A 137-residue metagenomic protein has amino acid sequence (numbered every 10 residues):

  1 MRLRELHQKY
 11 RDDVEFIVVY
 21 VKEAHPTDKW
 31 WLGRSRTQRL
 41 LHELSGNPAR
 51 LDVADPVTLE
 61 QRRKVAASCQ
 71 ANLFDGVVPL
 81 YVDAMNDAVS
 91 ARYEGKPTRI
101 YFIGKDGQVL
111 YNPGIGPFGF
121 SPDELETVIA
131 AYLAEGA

Functional and structural regions predicted by a protein language model:
M1-L73: Structural microenvironment flanking redox-active thiols in thiol-disulfide oxidoreductases
R11-E15, F74-V78, P97-T98, K105: Loop/turn elements at helix/coil->beta-strand transitions in domains of secreted/extracellular proteins
V19, Y81-A84: Conserved beta-strand termini and adjacent loop/short-helix elements that scaffold enzyme active sites in alpha/beta
A54, V77, P113: Conserved short-loop catalytic and cofactor-binding motifs
T58, V78-P79: Short, flexible loop segments at the rims of nucleotide/cofactor-binding pockets, characterized by
D83-A137: Thiol-/selenol-based redox modules, centered on thioredoxin-like and closely related oxidoreductase domains
